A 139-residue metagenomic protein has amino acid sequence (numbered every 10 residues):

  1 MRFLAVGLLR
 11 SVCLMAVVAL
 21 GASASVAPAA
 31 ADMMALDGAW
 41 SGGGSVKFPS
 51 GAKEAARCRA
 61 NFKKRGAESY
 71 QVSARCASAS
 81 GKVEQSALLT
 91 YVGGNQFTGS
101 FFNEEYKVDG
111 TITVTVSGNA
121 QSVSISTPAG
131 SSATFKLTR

Functional and structural regions predicted by a protein language model:
M1, V26-A27, F62: Polar low-complexity intrinsically disordered regions
M1-M15: Bacterial N-terminal signal peptides that target proteins for export
M15-P28: C-terminal segment of classical bacterial N-terminal signal peptides
A30-R139: Central antiparallel beta-sheet cores of small beta-barrel/beta-sandwich binding domains
